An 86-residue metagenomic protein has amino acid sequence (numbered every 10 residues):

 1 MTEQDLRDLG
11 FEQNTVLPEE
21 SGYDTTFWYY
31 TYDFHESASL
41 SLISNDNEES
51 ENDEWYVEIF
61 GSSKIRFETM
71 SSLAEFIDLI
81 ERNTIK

Functional and structural regions predicted by a protein language model:
M1-T15: Amphipathic alpha-helical segments
L6, F60-K86: Ampiphathic alpha-helical segments that act as solvent-exposed interaction surfaces
D8-F11, E19, L42-S44, E75 (+1 more regions): Generic detector of low-complexity/intrinsically disordered segments and short hydrophobic N-terminal stretches
F11-N14, E19-D24, M70, I80 (+1 more regions): Generic detector of ordered, mature protein regions
V16-E68: Acidic, low-complexity, intrinsically disordered interaction modules
